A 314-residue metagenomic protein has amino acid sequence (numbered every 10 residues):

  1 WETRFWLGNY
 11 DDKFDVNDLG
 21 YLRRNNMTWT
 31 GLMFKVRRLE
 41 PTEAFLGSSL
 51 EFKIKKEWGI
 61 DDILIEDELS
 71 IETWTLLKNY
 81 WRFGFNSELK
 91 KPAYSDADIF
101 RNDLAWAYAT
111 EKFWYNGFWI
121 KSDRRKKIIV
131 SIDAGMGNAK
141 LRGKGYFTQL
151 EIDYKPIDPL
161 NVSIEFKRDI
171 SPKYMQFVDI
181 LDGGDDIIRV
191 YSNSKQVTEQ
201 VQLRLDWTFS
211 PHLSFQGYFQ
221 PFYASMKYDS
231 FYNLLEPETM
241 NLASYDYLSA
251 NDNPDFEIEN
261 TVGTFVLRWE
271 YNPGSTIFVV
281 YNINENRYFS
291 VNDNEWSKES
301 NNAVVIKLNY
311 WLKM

Functional and structural regions predicted by a protein language model:
W1-M314: Exposed, low-structure sequence patches enriched in small/polar residues
